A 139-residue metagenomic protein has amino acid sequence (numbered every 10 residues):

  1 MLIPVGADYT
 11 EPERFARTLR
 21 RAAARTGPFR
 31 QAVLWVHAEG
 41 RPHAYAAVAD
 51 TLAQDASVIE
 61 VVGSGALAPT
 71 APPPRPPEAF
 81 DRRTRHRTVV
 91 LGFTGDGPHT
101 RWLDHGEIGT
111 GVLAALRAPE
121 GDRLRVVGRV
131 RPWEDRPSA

Functional and structural regions predicted by a protein language model:
M1, A22, P77-E78: Short, hinge-like loop/turn segments at secondary-structure boundaries
M1-F15, L34-H37: Rossmann-fold cofactor-recognition segment
M1-L2, F29, H43: Short alpha-helical oligomerization interface
E13-G27, A49: Conserved amphipathic alpha-helix within the SDR
A23-A24, A53, R117: Residue-level signal for alpha-helix termini/capping positions
P28-F29, D55: Local beta-strand N-terminus motif with an aromatic residue
L34-G109: Catalytic loop of short-chain dehydrogenase/reductase
G92-P137: C-terminal helical subdomain
